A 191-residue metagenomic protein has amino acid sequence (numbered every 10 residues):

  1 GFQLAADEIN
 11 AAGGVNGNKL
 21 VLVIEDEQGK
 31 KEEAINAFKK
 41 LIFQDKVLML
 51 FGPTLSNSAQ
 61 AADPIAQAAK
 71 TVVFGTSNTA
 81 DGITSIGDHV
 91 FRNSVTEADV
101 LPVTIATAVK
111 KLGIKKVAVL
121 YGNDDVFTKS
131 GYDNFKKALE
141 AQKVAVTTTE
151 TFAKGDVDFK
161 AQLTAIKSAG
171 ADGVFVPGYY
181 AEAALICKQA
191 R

Functional and structural regions predicted by a protein language model:
G1-L22, E140-A145: Signal peptide-proximal N-terminal region of secreted/periplasmic/extracellular or secretory-lumen proteins
G1-Q3, E25-E32, T54-N57, L120-K129 (+1 more regions): Extracytoplasmic "Venus flytrap"
F2, A62, T104, F135 (+1 more regions): Aromatic/hydrophobic pocket-lining residues that form π-stacking "cages" and hydrophobic walls in ligand
N10, I42, D63-Q67, V109 (+4 more regions): Surface-exposed amphipathic alpha-helices with a cationic face
A12-T84, F152-F159: Beta-alpha junction/loop-to-helix N-cap segments that form part of ligand/metal-binding clefts
L41-T54, F74-T76, K116-Y121, G170-Y180 (+1 more regions): Periplasmic-binding protein-like
S56-Q67, V157-D158, T164, A171-R191: Hydrophobic alpha-helical
V90-K154, G173: An alpha-beta-alpha
